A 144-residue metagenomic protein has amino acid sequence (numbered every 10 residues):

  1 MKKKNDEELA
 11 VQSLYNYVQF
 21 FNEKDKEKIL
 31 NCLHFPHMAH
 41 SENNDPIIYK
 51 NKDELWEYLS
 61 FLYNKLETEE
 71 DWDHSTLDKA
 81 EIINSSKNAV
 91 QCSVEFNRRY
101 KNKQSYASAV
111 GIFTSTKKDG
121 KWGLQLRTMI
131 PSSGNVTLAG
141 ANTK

Functional and structural regions predicted by a protein language model:
M1-C32, S41, N142-K144: Short, low-complexity N-terminal intrinsically disordered segments enriched in polar/charged residues
E27-A80: A solvent-exposed, acidic/Ser-Thr-rich amphipathic alpha-helical stretch
F61-N64, S93-R98: Short Pro/Gly-enriched beta-strand edge/turn motifs at strand-loop
H74, S86-F96: A short hydrophobic beta-strand element
L77-I82, F96-R98, V110-T116: Hydrophobic/aromatic beta-strand elements that line small-molecule binding cavities or substrate pockets in beta-rich
I82-V90, S115-W122: A short, structured loop/turn motif at beta-sheet edges
R98-Y106: Short, cysteine-centered beta-strand-loop-beta hairpins and adjacent loop/turn segments enriched in charged/polar
S108-N142: Short beta-strand edge/turn micro-motifs at domain boundaries
